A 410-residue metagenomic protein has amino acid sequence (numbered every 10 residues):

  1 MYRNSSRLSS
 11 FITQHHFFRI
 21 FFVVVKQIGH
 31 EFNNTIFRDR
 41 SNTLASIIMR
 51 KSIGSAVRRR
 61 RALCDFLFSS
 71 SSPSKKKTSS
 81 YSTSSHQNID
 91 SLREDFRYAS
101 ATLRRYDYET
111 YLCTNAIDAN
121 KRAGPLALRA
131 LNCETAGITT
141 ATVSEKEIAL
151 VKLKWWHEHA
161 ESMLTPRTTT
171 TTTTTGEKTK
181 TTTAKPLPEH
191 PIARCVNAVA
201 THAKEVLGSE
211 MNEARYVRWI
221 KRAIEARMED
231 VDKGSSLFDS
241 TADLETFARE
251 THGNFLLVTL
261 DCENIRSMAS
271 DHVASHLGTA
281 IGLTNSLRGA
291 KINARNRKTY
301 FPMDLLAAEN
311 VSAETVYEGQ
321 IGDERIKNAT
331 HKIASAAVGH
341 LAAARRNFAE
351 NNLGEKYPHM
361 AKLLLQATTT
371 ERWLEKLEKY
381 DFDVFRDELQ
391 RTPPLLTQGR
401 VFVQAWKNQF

Functional and structural regions predicted by a protein language model:
M1-I28, F32, I36-D90: N-terminal mitochondrial targeting presequence
F21, R50-I53, V57, L63-L67 (+10 more regions): Catalytic cores of Mg2+-dependent Asp-rich isoprenoid enzymes
T43, T171-T174: Intrinsically disordered, low-complexity terminal segments enriched in Ser/Thr
A203-E213: Portal/gating segments that form or line small-molecule/metal binding sites
M228-D232: Residues forming anionic-ligand binding surfaces in small-molecule and nucleic-acid pockets of primarily soluble enzymes
G234-F238: Conserved phosphate-binding/catalytic loop of the ribokinase/pfkB sugar-kinase fold
